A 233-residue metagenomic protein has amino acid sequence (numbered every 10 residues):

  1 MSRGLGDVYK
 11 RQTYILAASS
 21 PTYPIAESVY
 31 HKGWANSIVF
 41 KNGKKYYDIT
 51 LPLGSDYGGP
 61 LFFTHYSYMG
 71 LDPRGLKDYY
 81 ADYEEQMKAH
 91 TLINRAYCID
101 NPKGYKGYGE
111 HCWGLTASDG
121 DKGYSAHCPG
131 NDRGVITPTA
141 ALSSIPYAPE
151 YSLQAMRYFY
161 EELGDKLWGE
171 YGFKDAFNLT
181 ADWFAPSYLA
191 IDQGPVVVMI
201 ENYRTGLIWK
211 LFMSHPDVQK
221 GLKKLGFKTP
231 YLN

Functional and structural regions predicted by a protein language model:
M1-Y9: Single conserved hydrophobic/aromatic residue that forms the stacking wall/gate of nucleotide- or nucleobase-binding
Q12-A18: Extended catalytic-interface subdomain
S19-Y23: C-terminal and late-domain segments of enzyme folds
H31-P195, Y203-N233: Non-catalytic carbohydrate-binding regions of carbohydrate-active enzymes
